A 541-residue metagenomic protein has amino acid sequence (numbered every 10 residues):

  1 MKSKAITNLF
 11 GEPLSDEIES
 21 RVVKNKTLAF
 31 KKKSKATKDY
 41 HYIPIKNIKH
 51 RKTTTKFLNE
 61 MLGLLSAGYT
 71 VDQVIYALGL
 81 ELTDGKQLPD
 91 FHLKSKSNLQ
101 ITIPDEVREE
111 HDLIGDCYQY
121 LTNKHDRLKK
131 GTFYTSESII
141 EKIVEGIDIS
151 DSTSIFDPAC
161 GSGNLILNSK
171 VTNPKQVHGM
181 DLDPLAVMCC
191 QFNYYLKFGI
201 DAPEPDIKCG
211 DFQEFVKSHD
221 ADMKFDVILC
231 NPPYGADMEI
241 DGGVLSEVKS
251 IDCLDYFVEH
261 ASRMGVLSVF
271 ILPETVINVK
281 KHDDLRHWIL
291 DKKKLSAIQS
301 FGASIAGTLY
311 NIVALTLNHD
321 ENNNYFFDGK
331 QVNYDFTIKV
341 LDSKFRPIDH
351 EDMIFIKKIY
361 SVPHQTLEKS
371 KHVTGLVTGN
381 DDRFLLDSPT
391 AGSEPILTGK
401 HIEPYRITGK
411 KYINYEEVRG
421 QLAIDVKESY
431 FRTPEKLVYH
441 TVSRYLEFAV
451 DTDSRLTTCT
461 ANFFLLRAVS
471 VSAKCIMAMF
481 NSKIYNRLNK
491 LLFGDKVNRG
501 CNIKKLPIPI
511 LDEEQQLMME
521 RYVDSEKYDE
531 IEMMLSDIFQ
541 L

Functional and structural regions predicted by a protein language model:
M1, K358-L517: Polybasic, glycine- and aromatic-enriched phosphate-binding surface used to engage nucleic acids
M1-E17, S138-I139, C160, I166-L167 (+8 more regions): Signature of N6-adenine DNA methyltransferases within the class I
V22-N193, N278-L285, C501-I538: Class I S-adenosyl-L-methionine
A67, I149-S150, V171, D220-M223 (+3 more regions): Flexible, charged surface loops at secondary-structure boundaries
K86-H92, N318-N322, V442, A468-V471: Short loop segments at secondary-structure junctions
I114-Y118, V171-T172, I207, L397 (+2 more regions): Bulky hydrophobic/aromatic "packing anchor" residues in well-ordered structure
G115, E141, L167, M188 (+4 more regions): Feature representing long, continuous alpha-helical segments
S154, V227, K436-L437: Structural motif
